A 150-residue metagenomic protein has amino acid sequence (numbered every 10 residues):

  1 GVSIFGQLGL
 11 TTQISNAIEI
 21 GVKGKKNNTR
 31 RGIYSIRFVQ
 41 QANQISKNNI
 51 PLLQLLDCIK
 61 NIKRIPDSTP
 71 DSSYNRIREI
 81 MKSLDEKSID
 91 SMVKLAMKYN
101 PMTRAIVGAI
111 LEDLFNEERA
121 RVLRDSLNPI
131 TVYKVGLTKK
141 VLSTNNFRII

Functional and structural regions predicted by a protein language model:
G1-R31: Short gly/ser-rich loop at a beta-strand->alpha-helix junction or flexible surface loop bordering the NTP-binding
N16-A17, Q41, N48-P51: A short secondary-structure junction signal
I18, F38-Q40, L55-I59: Short, low-complexity, polar/charged sequence segments that are solvent-exposed and flexible
K25, Q41-N43: Short capping/connector residues at structural and topological boundaries
R30-Q40, K47: A short, charged helix-loop
I45-I150: Hydrophobic alpha-helical interaction segments
